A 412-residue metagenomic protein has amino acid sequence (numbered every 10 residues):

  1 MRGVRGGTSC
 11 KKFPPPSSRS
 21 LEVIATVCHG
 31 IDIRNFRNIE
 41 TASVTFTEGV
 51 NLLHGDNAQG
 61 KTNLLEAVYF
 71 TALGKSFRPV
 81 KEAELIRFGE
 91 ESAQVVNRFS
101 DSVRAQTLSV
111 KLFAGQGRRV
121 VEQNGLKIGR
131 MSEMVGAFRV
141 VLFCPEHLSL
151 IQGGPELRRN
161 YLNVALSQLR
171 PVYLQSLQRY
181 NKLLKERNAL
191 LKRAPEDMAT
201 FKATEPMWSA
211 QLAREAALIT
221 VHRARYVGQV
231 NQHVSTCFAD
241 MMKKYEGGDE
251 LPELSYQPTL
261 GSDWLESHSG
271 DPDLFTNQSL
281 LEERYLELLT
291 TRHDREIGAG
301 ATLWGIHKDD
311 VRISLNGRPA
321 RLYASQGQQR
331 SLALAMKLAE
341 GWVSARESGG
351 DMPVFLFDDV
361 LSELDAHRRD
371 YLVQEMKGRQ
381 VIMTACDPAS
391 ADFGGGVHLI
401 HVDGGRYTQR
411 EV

Functional and structural regions predicted by a protein language model:
M1-G3: Glycine-biased, low-complexity coil/linker segments
K11-K12, R19-D56, F70, A199-V354 (+5 more regions): Conserved NTPase motor "head" modules and their coupling/switch loops across ABC/AAA+ ATPases, GTPases, and GHKL ATPases
L21-I24, F36, E40-V121, V172 (+3 more regions): Conserved P-loop NTP-binding catalytic core
K61, R119, R139, P353-V354: The start of beta-strands in P-loop NTPase/AAA+ ATPase cores
A72-L157, Y161, L166-L169, Y173 (+2 more regions): Nucleotide-state sensing region of NTPase/ATPase domains
S149-L150, E156-P206, A210: Long, charged N-terminal accessory/stalk domains
D358-V360: Walker B catalytic acidic pair
A385-D387: Conserved H-loop
